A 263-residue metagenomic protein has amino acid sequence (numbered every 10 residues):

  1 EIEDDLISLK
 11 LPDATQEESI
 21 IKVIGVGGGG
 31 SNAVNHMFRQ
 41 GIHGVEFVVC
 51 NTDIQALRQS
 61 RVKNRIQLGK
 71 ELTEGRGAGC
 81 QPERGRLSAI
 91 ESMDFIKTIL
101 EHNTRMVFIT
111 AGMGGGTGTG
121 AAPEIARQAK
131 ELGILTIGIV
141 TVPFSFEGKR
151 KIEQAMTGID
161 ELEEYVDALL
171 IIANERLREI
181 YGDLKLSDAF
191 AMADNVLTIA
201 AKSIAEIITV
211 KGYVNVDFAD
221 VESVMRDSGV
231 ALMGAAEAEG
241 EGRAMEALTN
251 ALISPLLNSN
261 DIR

Functional and structural regions predicted by a protein language model:
E1-R263: Tubulin/FtsZ superfamily GTPase core signature
